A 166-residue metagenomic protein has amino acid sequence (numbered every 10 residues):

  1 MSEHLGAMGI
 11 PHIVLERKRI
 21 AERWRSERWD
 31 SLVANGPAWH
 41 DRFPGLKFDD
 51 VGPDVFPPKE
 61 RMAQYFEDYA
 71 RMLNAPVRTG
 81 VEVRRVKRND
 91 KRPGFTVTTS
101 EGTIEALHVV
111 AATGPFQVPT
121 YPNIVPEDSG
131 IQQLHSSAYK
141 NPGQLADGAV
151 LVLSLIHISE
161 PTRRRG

Functional and structural regions predicted by a protein language model:
M1, G148-L153: Beta1/beta-strand and adjacent pyrophosphate-binding region of the FAD-binding site in flavoprotein oxidoreductases
G6-E27: Glycine-rich FAD pyrophosphate-binding loop
R17, L153-I156: Glycine-rich Rossmann-fold phosphate-binding loop(s) that bind the pyrophosphate of adenine dinucleotide cofactors
E22-A63: Glycine-rich active-site loop/strand segments that organize a redox cofactor
W24, M72-A146: FAD-binding core/adjacent interface of flavoenzyme oxidoreductases
R42-K59, R85, G94-T96, G143-A149: Helix-loop-beta segment of a Rossmann-like dinucleotide-binding subdomain
E60-V77: Helical element adjacent to the flavin cofactor pocket in flavoenzyme catalytic cores
I156-G166: Single conserved hydrophobic/aromatic residue that forms the stacking wall/gate of nucleotide- or nucleobase-binding
